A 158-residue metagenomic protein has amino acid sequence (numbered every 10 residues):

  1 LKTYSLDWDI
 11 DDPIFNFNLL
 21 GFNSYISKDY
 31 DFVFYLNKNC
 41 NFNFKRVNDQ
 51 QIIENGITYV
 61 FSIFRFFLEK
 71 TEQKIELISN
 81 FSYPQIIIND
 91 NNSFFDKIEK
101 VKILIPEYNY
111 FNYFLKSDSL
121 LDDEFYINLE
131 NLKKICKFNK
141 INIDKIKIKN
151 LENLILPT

Functional and structural regions predicted by a protein language model:
S5-I14, E99-Y110: Short, flexible, solvent-exposed loop/turn segments with mixed acidic/basic and small polar residues
D9-S27: Terminal, regulation- and interaction-focused segments at domain boundaries
L20-F22, F64, L115: Well-ordered beta-strand positions enriched in small/hydrophobic/aromatic, beta-favoring residues
F22-I57, F66: Aromatic- and glycine-enriched beta-alpha-beta binding-site module
I26-V33, K70-K74, L121-I127: Short, surface-exposed beta-strand/loop "edge" segments at domain boundaries and coil↔beta transitions
Q51-I98: Surface-exposed, low-hydrophobicity interaction/linker segments
Y110-T158: Glycine-rich, aromatic-bearing surface loops/beta-hairpins
